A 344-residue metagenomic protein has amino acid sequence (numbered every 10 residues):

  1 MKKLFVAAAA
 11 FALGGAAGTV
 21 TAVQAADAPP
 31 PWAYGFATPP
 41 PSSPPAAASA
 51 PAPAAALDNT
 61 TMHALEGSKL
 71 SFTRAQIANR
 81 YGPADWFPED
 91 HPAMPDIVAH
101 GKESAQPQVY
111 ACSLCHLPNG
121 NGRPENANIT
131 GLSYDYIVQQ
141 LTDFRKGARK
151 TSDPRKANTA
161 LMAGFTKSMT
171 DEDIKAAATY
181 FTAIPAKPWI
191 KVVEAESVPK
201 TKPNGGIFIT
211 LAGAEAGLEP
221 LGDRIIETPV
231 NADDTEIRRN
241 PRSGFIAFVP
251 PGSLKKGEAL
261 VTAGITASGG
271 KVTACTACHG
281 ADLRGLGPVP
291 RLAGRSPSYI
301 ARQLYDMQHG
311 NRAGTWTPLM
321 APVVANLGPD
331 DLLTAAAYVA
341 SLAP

Functional and structural regions predicted by a protein language model:
M1-A8: Bacterial N-terminal signal peptides that target proteins for export
L13-A22: C-terminal segment of classical bacterial N-terminal signal peptides
A26-Y110, R149-A274, H309-P344: Flexible coil segments in periplasmic/lumen-exposed cytochrome c-class electron-transfer proteins
P107-M162: Long, hydrophobic/aromatic-enriched structural stretches that serve as scaffold segments
Q108-A111, N119, S133, K271-A274 (+3 more regions): Short pre-active-site segment immediately N-terminal to redox-active cysteine/selenocysteine motifs in thiol-based
L114-N121, R145-K146, T182-P185, C278-R284 (+2 more regions): Detector for the c-type heme attachment site
P124-A127, Q140, W189-A195, G287-P290: Short, solvent-exposed loop/turn and secondary-structure capping segments
G264-A277, D282-V289, S296-R302, M307-N311: Intrinsically disordered, low-complexity segments enriched in Gly and acidic/Ser/Thr residues that form flexible
